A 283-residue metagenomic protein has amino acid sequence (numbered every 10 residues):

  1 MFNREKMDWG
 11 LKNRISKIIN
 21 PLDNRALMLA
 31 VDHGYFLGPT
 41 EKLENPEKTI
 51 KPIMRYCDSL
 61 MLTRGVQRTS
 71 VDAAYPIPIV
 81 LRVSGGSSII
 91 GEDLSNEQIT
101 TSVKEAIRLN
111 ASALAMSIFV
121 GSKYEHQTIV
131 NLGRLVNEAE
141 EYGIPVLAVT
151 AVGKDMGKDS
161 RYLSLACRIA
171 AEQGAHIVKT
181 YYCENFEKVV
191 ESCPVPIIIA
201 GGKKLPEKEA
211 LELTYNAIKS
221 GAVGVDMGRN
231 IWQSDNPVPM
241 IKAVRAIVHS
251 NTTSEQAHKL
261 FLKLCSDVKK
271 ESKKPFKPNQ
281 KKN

Functional and structural regions predicted by a protein language model:
M1-D32, R68-P76, K259-D267, P278-N283: N-terminal amphipathic alpha-helix/helix-capping segment at the start of soluble metabolic enzymes
P21-I199, K204-M227, A246, Q256: Alpha/beta enzyme core
D155, F186-V189, L262-K277: Flexible glycine/acidic-rich beta-alpha junction loops that bind and position SAM and/or redox cofactors in anaerobic
I218, Q233-E271: C-terminal helical cap(s) of enzyme catalytic domains, especially alpha/beta-barrels
I218-V223, K269-K273, K282-N283: A cross-taxonomic marker for long C-terminal extensions/tails that follow the last structured domain
N230: Active-site metal-binding loops of divalent metal-dependent hydrolases
